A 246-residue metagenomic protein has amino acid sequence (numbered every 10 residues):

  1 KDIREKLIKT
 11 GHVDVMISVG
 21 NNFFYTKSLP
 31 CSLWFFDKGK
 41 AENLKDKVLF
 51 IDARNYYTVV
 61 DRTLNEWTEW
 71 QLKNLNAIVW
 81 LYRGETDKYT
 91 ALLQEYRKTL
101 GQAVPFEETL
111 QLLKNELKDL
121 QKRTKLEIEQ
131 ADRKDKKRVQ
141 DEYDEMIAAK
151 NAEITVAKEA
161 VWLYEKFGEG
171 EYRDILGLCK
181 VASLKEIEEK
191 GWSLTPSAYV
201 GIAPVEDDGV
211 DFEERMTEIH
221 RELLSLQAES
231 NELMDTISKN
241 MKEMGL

Functional and structural regions predicted by a protein language model:
K1-K242: A conserved structural/catalytic subdomain of Rossmann-like adenosyl-cofactor enzymes
